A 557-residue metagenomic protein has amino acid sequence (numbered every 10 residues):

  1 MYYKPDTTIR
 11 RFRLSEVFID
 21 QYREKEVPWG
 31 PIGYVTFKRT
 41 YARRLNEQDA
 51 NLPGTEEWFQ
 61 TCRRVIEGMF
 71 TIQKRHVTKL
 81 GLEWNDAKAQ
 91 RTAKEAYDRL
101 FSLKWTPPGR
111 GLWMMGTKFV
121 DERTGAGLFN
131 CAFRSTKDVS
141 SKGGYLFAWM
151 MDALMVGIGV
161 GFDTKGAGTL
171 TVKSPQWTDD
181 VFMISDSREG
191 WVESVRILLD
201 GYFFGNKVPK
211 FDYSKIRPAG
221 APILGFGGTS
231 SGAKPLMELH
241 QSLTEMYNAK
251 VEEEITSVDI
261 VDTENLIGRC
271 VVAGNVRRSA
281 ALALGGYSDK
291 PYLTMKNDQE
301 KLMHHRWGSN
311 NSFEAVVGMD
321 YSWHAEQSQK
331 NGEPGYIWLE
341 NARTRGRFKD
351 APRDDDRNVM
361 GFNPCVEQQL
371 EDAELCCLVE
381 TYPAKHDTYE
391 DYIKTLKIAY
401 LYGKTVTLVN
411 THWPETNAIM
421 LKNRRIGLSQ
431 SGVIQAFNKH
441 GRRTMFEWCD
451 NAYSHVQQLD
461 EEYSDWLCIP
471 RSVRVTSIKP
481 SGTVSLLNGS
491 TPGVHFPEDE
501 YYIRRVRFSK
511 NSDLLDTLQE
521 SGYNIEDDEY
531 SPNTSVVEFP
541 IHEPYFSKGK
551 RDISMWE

Functional and structural regions predicted by a protein language model:
M1-E557: Extended catalytic cores of very large enzyme megasubunits
